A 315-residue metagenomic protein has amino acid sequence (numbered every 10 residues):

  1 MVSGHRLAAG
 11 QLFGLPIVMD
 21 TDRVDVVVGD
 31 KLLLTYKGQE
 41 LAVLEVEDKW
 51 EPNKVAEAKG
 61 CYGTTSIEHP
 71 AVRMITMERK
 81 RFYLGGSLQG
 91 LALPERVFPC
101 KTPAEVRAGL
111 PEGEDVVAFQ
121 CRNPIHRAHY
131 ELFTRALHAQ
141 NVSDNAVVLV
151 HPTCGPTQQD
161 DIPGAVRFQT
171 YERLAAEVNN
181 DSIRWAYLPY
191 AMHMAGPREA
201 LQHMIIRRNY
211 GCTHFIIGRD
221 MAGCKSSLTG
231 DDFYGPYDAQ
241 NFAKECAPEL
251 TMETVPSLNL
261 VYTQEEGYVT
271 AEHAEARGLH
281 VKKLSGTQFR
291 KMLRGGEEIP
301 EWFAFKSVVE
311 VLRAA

Functional and structural regions predicted by a protein language model:
M1-A315: Active-site cores that bind ATP or allylic diphosphates and position pyrophosphate for catalysis
